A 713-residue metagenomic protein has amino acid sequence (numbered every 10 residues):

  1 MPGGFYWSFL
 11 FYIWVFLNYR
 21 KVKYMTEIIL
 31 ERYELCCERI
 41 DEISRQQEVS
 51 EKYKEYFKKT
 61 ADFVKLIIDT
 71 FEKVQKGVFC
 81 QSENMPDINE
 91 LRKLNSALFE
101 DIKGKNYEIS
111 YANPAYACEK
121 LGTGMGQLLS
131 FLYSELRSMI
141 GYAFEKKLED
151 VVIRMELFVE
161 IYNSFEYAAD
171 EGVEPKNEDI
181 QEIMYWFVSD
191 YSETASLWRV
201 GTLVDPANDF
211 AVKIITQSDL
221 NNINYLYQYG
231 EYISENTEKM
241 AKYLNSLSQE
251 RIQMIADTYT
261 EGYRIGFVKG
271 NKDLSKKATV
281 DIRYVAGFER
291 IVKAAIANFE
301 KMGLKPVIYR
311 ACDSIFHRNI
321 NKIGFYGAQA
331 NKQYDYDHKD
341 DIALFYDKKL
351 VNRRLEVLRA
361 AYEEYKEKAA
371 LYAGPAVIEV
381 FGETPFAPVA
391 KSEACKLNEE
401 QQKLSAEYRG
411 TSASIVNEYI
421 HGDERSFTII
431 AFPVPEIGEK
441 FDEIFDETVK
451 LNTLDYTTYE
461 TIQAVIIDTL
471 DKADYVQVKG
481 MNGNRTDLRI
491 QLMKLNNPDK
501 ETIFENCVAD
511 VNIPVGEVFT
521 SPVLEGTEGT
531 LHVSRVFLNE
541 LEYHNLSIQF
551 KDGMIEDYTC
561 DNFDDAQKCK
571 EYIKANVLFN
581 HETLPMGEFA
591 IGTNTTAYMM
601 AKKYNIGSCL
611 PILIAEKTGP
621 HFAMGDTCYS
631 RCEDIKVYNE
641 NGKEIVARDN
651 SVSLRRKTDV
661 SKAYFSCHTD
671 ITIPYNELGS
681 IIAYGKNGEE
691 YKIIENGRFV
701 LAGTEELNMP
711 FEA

Functional and structural regions predicted by a protein language model:
G3-G4: Residue-identity detector for glycine
V22-E525, E689, I694-A713: Active-site bordering "gate/hinge" segments that shape substrate access to catalytic or cofactor-binding pockets
R283, I430, M481, M493 (+5 more regions): Generic beta-strand/beta-sheet core signal
S521-N580: Long, well-ordered mid-to-C-terminal structural blocks that present hydrophobic/aromatic surfaces
G526-E528, Y543-N545, D552-I555, L584-E588 (+3 more regions): Active-site lining segments that contact anionic ligands and/or coordinate catalytic metals
Y558-Y629, E633: Dual-mode signal for accessory low-complexity, basic/Gly-rich regions
N641-A713: Extended hydrophobic packing segments that form well-structured cores
